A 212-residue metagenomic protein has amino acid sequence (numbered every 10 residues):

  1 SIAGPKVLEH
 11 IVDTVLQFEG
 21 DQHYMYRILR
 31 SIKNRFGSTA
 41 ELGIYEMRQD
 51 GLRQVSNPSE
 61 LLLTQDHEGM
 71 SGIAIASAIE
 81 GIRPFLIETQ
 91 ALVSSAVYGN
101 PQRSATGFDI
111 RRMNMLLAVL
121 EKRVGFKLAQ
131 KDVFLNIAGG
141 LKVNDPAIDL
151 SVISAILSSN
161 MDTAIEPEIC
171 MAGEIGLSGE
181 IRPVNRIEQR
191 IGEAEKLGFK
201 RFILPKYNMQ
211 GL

Functional and structural regions predicted by a protein language model:
S1-L212: Peripheral, non-AAA+ core regions of ATP-driven protein-machinery
